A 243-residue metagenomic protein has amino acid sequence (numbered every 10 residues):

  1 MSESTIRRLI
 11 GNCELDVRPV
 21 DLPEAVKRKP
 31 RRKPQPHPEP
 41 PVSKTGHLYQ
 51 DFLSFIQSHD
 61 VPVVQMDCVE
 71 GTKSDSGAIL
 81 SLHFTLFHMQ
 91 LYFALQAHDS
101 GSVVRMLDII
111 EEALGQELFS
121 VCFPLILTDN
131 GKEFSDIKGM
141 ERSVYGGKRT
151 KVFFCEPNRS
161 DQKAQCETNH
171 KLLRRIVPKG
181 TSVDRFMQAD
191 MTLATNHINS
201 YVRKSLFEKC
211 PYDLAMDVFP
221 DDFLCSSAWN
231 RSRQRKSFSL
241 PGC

Functional and structural regions predicted by a protein language model:
M1-I56: Basic, flexible linker segments flanking DNA-binding modules in nucleic acid-interacting mobile-element proteins
I6, D67, L82, H88 (+5 more regions): Mobile genetic element proteins and their domesticated derivatives, centered on retroelements and DNA transposons
I56, V61, D67-L91, Q96: Short conserved beta-strand segments at catalytic cores or DNA/RNA-binding microdomains of nucleic-acid binding
G71, H98-G101, G131-F134, R159-S160: Short, catalytically relevant binding-site loops at active-site mouths
T72-D75, Y92-E117: Active-site beta-loop-alpha junctions of metal-dependent nucleic acid enzymes, especially the RNase H-like/DDE
E117-C122, G147-R149: Short helix-terminating capping/connector loops at secondary-structure junctions
T128-N130, I137-M140, V152-I176, D184-N196: RNase H-like two-metal-ion nuclease catalytic core shared by retroviral integrases and related mobile-element nucleases
K179-C243: C-terminal domain-tail junction helix/linker
